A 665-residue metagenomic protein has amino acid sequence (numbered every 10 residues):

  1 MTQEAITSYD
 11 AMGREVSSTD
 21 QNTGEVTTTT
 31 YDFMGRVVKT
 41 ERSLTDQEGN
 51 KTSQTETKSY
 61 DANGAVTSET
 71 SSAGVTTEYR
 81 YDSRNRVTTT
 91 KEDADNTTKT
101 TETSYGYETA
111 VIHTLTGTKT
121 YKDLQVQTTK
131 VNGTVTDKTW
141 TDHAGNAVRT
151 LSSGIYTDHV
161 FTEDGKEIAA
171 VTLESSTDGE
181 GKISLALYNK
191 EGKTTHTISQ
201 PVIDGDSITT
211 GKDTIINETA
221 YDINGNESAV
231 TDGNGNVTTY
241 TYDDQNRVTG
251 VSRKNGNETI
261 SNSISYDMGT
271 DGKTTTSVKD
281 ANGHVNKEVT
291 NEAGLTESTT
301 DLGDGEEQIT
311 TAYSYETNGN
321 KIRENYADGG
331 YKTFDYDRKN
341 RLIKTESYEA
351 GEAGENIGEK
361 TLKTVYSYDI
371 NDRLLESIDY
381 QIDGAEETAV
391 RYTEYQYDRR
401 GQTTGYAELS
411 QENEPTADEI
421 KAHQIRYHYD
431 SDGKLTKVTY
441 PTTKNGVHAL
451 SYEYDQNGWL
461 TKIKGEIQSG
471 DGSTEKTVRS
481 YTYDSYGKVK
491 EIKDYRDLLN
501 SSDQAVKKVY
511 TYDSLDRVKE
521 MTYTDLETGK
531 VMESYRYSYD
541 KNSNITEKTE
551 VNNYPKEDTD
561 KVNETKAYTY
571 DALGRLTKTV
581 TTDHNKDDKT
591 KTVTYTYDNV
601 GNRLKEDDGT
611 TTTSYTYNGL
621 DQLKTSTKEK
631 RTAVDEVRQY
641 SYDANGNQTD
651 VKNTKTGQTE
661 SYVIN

Functional and structural regions predicted by a protein language model:
M1-D607, T612-T616, Q622-T632, V637-N653 (+1 more regions): Beta-strand elements of repeat-based all-beta scaffolds
